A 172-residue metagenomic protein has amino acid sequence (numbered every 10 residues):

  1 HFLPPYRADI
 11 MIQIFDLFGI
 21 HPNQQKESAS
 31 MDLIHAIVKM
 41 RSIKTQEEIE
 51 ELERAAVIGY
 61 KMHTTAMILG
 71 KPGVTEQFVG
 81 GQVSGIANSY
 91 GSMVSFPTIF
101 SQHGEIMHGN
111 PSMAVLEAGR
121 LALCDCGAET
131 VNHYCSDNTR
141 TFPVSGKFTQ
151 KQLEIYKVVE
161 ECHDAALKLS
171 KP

Functional and structural regions predicted by a protein language model:
H1-P172: Active-site neighborhoods and metal-handling regions in enzymes and metal-associated proteins
